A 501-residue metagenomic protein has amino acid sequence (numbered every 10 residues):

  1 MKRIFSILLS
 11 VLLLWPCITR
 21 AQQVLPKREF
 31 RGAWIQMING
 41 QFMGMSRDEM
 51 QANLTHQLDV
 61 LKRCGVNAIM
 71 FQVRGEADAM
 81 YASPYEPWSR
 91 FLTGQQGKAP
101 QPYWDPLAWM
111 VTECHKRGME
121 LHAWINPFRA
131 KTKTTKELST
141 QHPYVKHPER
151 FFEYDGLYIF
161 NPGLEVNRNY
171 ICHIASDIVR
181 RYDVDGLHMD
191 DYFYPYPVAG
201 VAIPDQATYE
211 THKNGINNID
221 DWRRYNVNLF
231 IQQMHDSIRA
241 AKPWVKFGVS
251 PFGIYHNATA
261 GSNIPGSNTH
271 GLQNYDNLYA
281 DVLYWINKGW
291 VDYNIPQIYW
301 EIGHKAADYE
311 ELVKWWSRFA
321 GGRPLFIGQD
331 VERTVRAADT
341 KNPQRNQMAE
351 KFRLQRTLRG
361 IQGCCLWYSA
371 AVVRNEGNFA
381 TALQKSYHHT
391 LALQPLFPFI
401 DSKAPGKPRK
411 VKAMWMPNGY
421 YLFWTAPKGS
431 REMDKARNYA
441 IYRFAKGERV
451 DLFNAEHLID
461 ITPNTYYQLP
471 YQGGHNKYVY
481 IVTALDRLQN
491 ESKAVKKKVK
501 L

Functional and structural regions predicted by a protein language model:
R28, Q36, G40-D48, A52 (+3 more regions): Active-site-adjacent "subsite" loops/lids of carbohydrate-active enzymes
A52-A79, R181-V184, Y284: Catalytic domains of carbohydrate-active enzymes, especially glycoside hydrolases
A79-G94, R129-D155, D191-N214, A260-H270: Aromatic- and acidic-residue-enriched segments that line the glycan-binding/catalytic groove of carbohydrate-active
V166-I174, R180-M189, F193-N268, L272-I298 (+2 more regions): Active-site neighborhood of glycoside hydrolase catalytic domains
Y279-K305, G321-I400: Substrate-binding cleft of secreted/luminal carbohydrate-active enzymes
N378-D434, Q489-L501: Pro/Thr/Ser/Gly-rich low-complexity, intrinsically disordered linker/stalk tracts
P427-N454, K477, A494: Solvent-exposed loop/turn segments flanking beta-strands in beta-repeat/beta-sandwich domains
Q468-S492: Beta-strand-rich modules
